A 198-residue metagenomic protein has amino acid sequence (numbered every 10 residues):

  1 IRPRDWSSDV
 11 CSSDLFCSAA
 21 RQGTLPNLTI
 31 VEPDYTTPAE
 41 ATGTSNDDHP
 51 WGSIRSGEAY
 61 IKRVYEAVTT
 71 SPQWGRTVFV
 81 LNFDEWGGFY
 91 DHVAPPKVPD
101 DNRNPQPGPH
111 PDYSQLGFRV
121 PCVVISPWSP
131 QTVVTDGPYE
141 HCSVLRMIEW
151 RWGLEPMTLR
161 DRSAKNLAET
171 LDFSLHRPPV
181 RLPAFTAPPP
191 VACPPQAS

Functional and structural regions predicted by a protein language model:
I1-C11: Single conserved hydrophobic/aromatic residue that forms the stacking wall/gate of nucleotide- or nucleobase-binding
D9-Y35: Active-site regions of oxyanion-processing enzymes, predominantly non-cytosolic
C17-S18, P33-T36, S45-T77, P96-D100 (+1 more regions): Membrane-interface soluble catalytic domains
L28-I30, F89, M147: Conserved hydrophobic/aromatic beta-strand scaffold that supports enzyme active sites
F79-W86: Acidic/histidine-rich, metal-coordinating catalytic segments
G87-H92, H176: Secretory-pathway/luminal and periplasmic proteins that interact with or process carbohydrate-rich
